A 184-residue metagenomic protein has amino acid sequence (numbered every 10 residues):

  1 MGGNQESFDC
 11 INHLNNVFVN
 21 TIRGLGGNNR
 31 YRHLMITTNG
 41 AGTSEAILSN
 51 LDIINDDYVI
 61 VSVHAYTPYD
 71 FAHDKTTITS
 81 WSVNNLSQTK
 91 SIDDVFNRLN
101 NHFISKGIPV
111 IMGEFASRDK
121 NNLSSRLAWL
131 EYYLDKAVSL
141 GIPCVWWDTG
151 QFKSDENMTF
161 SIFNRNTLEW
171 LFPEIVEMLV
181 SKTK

Functional and structural regions predicted by a protein language model:
M1-L86, N97-S117, S139-L140: Active-site region of glycoside hydrolase catalytic domains
C10-V17, S87-R98, S125-W129, T167 (+1 more regions): Soluble or luminal CAZymes and related metallo-dependent hydrolases
N39, D74-Q88, C144, Q151-N164: Short secondary-structure transition/capping segments
N39-E45, K90, R118-L127, F152-S154: Acidic-and-aromatic substrate-binding clefts and catalytic sites of carbohydrate-active enzymes
N122-K184: Aromatic-rich peripheral "rim/lid" segments of glycoside hydrolase catalytic domains that contact and position glycan
